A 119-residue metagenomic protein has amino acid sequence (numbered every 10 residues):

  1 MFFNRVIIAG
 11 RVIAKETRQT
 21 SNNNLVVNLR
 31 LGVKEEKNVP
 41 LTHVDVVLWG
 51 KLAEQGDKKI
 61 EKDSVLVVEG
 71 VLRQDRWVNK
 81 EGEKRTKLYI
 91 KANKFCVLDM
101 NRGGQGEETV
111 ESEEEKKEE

Functional and structural regions predicted by a protein language model:
M1-N4, E16-N23, V39, E83 (+1 more regions): Acidic, gly/ser/pro-rich intrinsically disordered tails
F2-F3, Q55-G56, K62: Short, conserved secondary-structure segments in the cores of folded domains
F3, I7, V26-N28, L41-H43 (+1 more regions): Short coil/loop residues immediately preceding or within conserved phosphate-binding loops of NTP-utilizing enzyme
V6-A14, L31, K62-Q74, A92-F95: OB-fold and OB-like beta-barrel modules that bind single-stranded nucleic acids
R18-K34, T86: Short aromatic-glycine-enriched beta-strand elements
E35-K59: A beta-strand/beta-hairpin structural motif
V44, L48-G50, K87-K94: Hydrophobic alpha-helical segments of small multi-pass membrane proteins
D75-K80: Short, Lys/Arg- and Gly-enriched loop/turn segments at beta-strand edges
